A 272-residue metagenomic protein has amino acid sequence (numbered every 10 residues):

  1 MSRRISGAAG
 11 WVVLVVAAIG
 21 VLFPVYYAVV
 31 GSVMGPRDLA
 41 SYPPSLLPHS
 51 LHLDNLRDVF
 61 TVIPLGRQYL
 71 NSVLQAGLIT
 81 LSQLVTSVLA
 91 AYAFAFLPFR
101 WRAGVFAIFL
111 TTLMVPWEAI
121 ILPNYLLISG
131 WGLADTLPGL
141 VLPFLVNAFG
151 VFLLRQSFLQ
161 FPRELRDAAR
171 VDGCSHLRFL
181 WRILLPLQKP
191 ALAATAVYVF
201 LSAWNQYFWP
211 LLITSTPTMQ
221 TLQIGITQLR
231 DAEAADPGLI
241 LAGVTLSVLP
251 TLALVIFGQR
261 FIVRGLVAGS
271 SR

Functional and structural regions predicted by a protein language model:
M1-R4: Short, Lys/Arg-rich, polar N-terminal cytosolic tail immediately upstream of the first transmembrane signal-anchor
G7-R272: A structural signal for multi-pass alpha-helical bundles of membrane permease subunits that mediate small-molecule
